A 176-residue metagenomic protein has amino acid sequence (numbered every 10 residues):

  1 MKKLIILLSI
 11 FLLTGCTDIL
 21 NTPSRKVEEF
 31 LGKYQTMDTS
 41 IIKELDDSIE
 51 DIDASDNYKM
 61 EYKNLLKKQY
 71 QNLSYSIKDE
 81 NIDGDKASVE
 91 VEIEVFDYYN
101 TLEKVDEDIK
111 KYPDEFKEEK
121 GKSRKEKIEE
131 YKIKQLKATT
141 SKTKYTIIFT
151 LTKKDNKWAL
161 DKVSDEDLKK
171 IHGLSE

Functional and structural regions predicted by a protein language model:
M1-L4: Positively charged n-region of N-terminal signal peptides that target proteins for export
T14-G15: C-terminal motif of bacterial Sec signal peptides marking the signal peptidase cleavage site
D18, T22-R25, N57, E61: Alpha-helix boundary/N-cap detector
L20-D38: Short, aromatic-enriched amphipathic alpha-helices that serve as compact interaction elements
I42-E115: Short solvent-exposed beta->alpha transition segments
K59-K63, K127-K134: Short Pro/Gly-enriched beta-strand edge/turn motifs at strand-loop
I109-R124, Q135-E176: Short beta-strand edge/turn micro-motifs at domain boundaries
